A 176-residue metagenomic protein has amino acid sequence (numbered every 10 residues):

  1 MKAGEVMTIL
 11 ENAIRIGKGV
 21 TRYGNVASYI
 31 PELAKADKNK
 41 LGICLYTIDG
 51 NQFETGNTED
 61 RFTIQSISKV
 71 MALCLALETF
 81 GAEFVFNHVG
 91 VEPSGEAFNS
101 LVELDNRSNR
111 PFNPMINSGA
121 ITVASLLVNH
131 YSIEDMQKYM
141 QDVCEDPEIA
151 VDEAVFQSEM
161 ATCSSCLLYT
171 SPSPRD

Functional and structural regions predicted by a protein language model:
M1-V6: Low-complexity, highly charged intrinsically disordered N-terminal segments that act as targeting/localization
K18-T55: A short, well-structured edge-of-sheet supersecondary motif
G50, T63-E83: Active-site SXXK
N51-E59, S100-R107: Glycine/charged-rich beta-loop-alpha catalytic/anionic-binding loops adjacent to active sites
L75-F80, L126-H130, S173: Active-site catalytic microenvironments for nucleophilic, acid-base chemistry
E78-A97: Short, well-structured active-site flanking segments
P93-K138, E145-Q157, A161-C166: Conserved catalytic neighborhood of penicillin-recognizing serine enzymes
Y169-D176: Conserved small/polar residues in nucleotide/adenosyl-binding loops
